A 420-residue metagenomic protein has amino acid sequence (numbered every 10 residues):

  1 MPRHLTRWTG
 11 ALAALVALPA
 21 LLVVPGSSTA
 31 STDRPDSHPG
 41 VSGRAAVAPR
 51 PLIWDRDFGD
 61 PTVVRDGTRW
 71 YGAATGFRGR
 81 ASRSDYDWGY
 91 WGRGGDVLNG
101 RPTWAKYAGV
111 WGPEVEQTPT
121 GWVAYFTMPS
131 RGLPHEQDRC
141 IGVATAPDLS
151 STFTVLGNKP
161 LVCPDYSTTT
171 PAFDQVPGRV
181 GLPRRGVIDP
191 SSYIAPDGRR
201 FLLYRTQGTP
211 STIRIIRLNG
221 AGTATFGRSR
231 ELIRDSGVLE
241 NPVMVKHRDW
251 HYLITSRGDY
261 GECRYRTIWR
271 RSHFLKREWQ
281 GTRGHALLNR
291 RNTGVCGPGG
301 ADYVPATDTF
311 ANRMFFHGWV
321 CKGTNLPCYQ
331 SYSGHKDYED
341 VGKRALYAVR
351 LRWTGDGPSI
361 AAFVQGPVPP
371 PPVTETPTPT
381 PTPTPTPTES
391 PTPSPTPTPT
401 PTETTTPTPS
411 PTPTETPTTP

Functional and structural regions predicted by a protein language model:
M1-T32, T418: Secretory targeting and sorting signals
L12-L21, S31, A46, P147 (+4 more regions): Intrinsic disorder/low-complexity segments
A30-D33, D57, G186, T386 (+2 more regions): Exposed, low-complexity/repetitive linear segments and helix-based recognition motifs, biased toward charged/polar
D33-E375: Carbohydrate-active catalytic/glycan-binding domains of CAZyme proteins, especially the secreted or lumenal ectodomains
T374-P420: Proline/serine/threonine-rich low-complexity "mucin-like" segments in extracytoplasmic/periplasmic regions that act as
